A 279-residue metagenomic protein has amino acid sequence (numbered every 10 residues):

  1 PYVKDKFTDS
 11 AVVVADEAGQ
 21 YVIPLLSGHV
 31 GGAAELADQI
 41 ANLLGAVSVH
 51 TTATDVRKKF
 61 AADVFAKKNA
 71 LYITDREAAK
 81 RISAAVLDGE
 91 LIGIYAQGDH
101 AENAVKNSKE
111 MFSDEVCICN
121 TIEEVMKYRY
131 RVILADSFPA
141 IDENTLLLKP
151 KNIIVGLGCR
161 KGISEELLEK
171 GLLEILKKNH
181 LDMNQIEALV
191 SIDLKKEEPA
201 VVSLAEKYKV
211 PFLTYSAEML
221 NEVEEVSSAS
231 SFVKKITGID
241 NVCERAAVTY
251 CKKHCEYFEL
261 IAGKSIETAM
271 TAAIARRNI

Functional and structural regions predicted by a protein language model:
P1-T74, R81-E197, A275-R277: Conserved mixed alpha/beta catalytic, RNA-binding, or beta-rich assembly cores of soluble enzyme, regulatory
L43, T74-S83, T237-Y250: Short, basic, helix/turn surface patches
V49, V116-C119, P211-Y215, I261: General small-molecule cofactor/ligand-binding pocket signal
E77-A79, F112-I118, A247-L260, I279: Short flexible/disordered coil segments
L173-E174, N184-A188, I192-R245, Y250-H254 (+2 more regions): C-terminal non-catalytic interaction/assembly regions of soluble proteins
A269-I279: Charge-patterned, long linear interaction tracts outside catalytic cores
